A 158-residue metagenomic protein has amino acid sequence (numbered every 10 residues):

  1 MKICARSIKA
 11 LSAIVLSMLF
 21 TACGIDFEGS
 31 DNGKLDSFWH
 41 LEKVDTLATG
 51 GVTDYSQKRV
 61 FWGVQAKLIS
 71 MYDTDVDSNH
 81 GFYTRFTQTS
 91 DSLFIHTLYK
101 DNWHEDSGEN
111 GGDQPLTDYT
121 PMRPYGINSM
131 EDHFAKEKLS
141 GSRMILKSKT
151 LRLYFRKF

Functional and structural regions predicted by a protein language model:
K2-S12: Bacterial N-terminal signal peptides that target proteins for export
L19-A22: C-terminal motif of bacterial Sec signal peptides marking the signal peptidase cleavage site
G24-H40: N-terminal helix-cap/turn-to-beta initiation motif at the start of protein domains
F38-V44, V52-G63: Transition segment at domain starts
D45-T53, K67-L139: Contiguous, well-ordered beta-strand patches that form the walls/edges of small beta-barrel/beta-sandwich domains
K58-K67, T84-F86, L153-F155: Broad, structure-driven detector of short, well-ordered beta-strand segments within folded domains
R85-Q88, L139-F158: Edge beta-strand at a domain terminus
